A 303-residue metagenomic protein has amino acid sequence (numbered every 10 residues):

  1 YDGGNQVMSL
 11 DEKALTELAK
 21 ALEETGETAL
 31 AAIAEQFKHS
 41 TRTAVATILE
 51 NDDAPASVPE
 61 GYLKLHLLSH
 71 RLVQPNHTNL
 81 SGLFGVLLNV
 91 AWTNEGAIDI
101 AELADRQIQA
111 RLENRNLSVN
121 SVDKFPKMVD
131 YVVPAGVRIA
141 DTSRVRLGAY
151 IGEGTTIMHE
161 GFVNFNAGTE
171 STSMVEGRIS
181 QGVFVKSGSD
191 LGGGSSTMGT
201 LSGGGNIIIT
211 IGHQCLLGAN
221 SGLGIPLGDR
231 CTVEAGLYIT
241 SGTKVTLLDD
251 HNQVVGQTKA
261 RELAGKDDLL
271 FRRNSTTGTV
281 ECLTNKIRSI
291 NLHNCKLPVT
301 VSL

Functional and structural regions predicted by a protein language model:
Y1-D130, E262-L303: Terminal amphipathic alpha-helical/low-complexity segments used for targeting or macromolecular assembly
G61-K64, A135, D229: General structural feature for long, well-ordered alpha-helical segments within catalytic domains of soluble enzymes
L80-F84, M158, T172-M174: Short, surface-exposed recognition loops or helix-turn segments adjacent to catalytic cores
Q107-H159, V163-N164, G168-S171: Glycine-rich adenosyl-nucleotide cofactor-binding module
S180, F184-S187, L191-L303: Glycine-rich hexapeptide-repeat left-handed beta-helix
